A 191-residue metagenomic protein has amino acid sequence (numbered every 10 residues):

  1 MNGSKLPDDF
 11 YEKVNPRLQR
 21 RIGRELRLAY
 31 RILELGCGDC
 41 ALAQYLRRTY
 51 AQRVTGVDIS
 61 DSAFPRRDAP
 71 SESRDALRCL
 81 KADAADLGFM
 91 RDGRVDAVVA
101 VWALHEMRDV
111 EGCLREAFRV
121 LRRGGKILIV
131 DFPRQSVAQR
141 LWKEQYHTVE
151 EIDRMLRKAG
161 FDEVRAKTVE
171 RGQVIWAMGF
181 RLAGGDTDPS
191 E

Functional and structural regions predicted by a protein language model:
G3-E12, L128-M178: C-terminal alpha-helical "lid/dimerization" subdomain adjacent to the S-adenosyl-L-methionine
F10-Y30: Conserved alpha-helix/loop element of class I SAM-dependent methyltransferases that forms part of the SAM/SAH-binding
L33, G38-D86: Class I SAM-dependent methyltransferase SAM/SAH-binding core
A85-A97: A short acidic, Gly/Pro-enriched loop at the edge of an enzyme's catalytic core that lines a small-molecule cofactor
A97-R108: A short SAM/SAH-binding and catalytic strip from SAM-dependent methyltransferases
E111-R123: A short glycine-rich, Lys/Arg-flanked "PGG" loop and its adjoining helix->strand segment in the class I
M178-E191: C-terminal lobe and adjacent flexible extensions of AdoMet/dcAdoMet transferase-like proteins
